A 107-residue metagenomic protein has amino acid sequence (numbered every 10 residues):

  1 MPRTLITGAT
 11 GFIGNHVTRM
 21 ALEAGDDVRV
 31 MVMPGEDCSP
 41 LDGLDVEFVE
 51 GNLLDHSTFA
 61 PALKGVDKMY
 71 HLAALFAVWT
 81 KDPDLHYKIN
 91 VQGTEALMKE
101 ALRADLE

Functional and structural regions predicted by a protein language model:
M1: A short, basic/flexible loop-to-alpha-helix module at the beginning of a structural domain
T4-D27: N-terminal Rossmann NAD(P)H-binding glycine-rich loop of SDR-like oxidoreductase domains
T7, M31, M69-A73: SDR active-site strand-loop-helix element
R19, T94-E95: Conserved active-site helix of classical SDR/Rossmann-fold NAD(P)-dependent CH-OH oxidoreductases
D26-E36: Conserved glycine-rich Rossmann-like NAD(P)H-binding loop of the short-chain dehydrogenase/reductase
E36, P40-D42, V46-Q92, E100: NAD(P)H-binding glycine-rich loop region in Rossmannoid oxidoreductase-like domains and their noncatalytic homologs
R103-E107: A short helix->loop->beta-strand "cap" motif at the edges of active sites that frequently abuts
